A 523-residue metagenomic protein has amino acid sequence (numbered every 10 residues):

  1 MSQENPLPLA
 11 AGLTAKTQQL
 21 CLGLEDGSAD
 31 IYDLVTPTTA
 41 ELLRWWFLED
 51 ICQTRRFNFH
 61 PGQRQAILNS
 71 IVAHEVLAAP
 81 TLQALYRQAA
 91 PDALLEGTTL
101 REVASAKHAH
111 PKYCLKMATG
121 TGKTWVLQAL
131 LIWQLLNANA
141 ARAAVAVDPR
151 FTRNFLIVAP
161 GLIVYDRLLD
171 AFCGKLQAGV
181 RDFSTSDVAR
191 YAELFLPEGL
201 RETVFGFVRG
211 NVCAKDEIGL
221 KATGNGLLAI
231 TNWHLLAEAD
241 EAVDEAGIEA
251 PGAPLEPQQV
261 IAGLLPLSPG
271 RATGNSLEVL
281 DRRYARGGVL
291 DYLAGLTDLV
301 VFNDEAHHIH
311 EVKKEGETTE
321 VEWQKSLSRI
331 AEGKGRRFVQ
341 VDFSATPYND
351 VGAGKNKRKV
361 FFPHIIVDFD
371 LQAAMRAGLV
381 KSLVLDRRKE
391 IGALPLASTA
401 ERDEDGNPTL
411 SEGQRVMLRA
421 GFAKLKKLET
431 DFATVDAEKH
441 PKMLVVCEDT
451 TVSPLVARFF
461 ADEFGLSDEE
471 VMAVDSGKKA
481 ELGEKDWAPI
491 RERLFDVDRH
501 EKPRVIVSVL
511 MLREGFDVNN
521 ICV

Functional and structural regions predicted by a protein language model:
M1-V523: RecA-like P-loop NTPase motor core of helicase/translocase proteins
